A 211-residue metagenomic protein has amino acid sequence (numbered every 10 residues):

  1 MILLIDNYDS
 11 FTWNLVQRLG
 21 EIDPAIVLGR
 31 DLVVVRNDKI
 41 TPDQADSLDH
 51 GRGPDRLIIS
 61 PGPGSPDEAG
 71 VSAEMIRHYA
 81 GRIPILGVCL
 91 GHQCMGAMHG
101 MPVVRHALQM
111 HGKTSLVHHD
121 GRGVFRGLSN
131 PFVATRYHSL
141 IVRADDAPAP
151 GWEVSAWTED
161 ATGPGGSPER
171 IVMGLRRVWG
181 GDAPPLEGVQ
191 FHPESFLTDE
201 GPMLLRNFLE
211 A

Functional and structural regions predicted by a protein language model:
M1-L3, L186: Extreme N-terminal starter segment of soluble prokaryotic enzymes
T12: Active-site-adjacent helical/loop segments in soluble small-molecule enzymes
G20, H50-G127, P131-V133, L205-N207: Cysteine-nucleophile active-site neighborhood
I26-I40: A short beta-strand-loop structural module common to alpha/beta enzyme folds
I40-G53, D145-P148, V178: Short amphipathic alpha-helix with an adjacent loop that forms part of the alpha/beta core around
G123-A183: Catalytic beta-strand/loop cores that center a nucleophilic Ser/Cys/Thr and support acyl-enzyme chemistry
F191-A211: Acyltransferase
